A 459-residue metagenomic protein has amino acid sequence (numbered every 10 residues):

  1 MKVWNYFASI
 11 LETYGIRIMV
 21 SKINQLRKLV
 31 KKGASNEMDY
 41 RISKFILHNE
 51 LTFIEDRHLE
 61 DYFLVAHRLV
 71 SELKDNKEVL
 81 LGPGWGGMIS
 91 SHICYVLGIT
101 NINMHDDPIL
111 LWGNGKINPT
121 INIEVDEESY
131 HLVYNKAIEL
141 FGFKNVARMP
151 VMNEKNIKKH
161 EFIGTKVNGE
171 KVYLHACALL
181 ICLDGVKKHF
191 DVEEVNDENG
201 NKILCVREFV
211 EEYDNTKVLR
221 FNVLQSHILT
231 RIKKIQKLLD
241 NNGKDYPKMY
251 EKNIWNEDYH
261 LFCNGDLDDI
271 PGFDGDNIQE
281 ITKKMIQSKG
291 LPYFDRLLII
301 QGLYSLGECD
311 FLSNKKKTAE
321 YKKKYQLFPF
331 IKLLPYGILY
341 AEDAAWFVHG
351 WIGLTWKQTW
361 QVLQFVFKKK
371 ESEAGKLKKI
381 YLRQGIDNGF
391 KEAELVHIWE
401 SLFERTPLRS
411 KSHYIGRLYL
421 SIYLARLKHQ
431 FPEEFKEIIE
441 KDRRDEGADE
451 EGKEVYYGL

Functional and structural regions predicted by a protein language model:
K2, Y6-S9: Extended substrate/RNA-proximal surfaces in nucleic-acid metabolism proteins
V3, G15-L459: Noncatalytic, beta-rich nucleic-acid-contacting surfaces in large DNA/RNA-processing enzymes
